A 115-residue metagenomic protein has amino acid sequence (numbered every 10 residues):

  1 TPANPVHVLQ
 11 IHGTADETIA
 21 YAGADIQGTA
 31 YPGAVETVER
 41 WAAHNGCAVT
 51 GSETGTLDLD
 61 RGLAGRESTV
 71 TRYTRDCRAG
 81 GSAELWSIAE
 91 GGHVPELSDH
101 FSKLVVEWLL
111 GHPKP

Functional and structural regions predicted by a protein language model:
T1-A64, R72-A79: The feature captures the conserved acid-bearing segment of alpha/beta-hydrolase catalytic domains
Y21, P95-S98: Hydrophobic positions within alpha-helical membrane elements
G33, L97-F101: Soluble or luminal CAZymes and related metallo-dependent hydrolases
V70-R72, A83-S87: Conserved beta-strand scaffold positions in the cores of enzyme catalytic domains, especially in NTP/NDP-utilizing
A89-V94: Histidine-bearing beta->alpha loop at or near hydrolase active sites
H100-P115: Catalytic active-site module of serine/aspartate enzymes centered on a nucleophile-bearing elbow/loop
